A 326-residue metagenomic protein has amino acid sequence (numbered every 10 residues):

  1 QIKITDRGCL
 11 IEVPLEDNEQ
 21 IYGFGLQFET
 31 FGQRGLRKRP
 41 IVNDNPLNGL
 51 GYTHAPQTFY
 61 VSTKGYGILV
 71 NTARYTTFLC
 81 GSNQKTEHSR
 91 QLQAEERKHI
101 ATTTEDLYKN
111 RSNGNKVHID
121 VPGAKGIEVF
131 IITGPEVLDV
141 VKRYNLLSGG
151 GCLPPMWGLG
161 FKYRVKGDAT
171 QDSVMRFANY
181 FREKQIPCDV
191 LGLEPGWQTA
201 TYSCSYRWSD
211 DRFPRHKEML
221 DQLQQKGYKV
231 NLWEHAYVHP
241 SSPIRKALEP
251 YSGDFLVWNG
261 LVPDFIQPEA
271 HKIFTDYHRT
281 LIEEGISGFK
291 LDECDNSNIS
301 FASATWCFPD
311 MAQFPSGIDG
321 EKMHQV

Functional and structural regions predicted by a protein language model:
Q1-P155, R164-G167, Q171, A178-E183: Catalytic and substrate-binding clefts that recognize carbohydrates or anionic sugar/phosphate headgroups
T5, E16, P187-V326: Aromatic- and carboxylate-enriched substrate-binding clefts and catalytic-loop regions of carbohydrate-active enzymes
A55-Q57, K64-Y66, V117, K125-E128 (+6 more regions): Structural beta-strand/beta-sheet cores of well-ordered domains, especially the beta-sheet scaffolds that support
T86-R90, E95-H99, W157-G158, D189 (+2 more regions): Short, surface-exposed, polar/charged, turn-prone segments marking secondary-structure boundaries
V137-G150, V174-L193, F274, H278-L281 (+1 more regions): Structured alpha-helical segments in the cores of large, soluble enzyme domains
L147-R164, L248-V262: N-terminal small/glycine-rich loop or linker at the start of catalytic domains across soluble metabolic enzymes
